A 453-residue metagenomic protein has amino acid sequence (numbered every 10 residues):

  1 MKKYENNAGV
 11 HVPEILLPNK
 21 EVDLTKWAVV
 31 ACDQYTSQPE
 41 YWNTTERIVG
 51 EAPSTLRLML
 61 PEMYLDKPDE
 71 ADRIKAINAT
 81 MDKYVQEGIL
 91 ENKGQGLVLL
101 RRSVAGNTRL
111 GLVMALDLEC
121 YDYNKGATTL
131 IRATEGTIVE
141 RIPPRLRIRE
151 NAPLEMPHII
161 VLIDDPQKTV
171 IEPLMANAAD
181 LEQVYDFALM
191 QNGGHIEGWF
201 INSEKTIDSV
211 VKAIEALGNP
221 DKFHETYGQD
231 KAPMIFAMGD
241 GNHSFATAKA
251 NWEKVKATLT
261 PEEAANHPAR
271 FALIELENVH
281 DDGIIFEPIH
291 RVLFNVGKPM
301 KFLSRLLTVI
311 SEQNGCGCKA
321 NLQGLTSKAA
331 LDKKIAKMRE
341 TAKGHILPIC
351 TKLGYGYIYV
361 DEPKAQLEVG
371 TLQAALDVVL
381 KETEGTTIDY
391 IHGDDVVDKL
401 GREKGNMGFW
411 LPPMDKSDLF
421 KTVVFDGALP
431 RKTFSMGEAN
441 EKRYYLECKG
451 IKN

Functional and structural regions predicted by a protein language model:
M1-G193, G198, N202, K222-T226 (+4 more regions): N-terminal extension/subdomain marker
N7, T260, V292-K352: Long, charge-rich alpha-helical interaction segments
L162, M238-G239, E275, L411: Short beta-strand segments
M190-A213, V360-K364: Glycine-rich phosphate-binding "P-loop"
A216-L259: Active-site beta-strand/loop microenvironment that shapes enzyme catalytic pockets
N219-K222, A330-E340, D389-K404: A short, acidic, amphipathic alpha-helical segment used as a generic capping/interface helix at domain edges
E262-R305, D377-K381: Class I SAM-dependent methyltransferase SAM-binding "motif I" and its flanking Rossmann-like core
L367-N453: Charged substrate- and nucleic-acid-binding regions of tRNA-handling and nucleotidyl-transfer enzymes, centered on
